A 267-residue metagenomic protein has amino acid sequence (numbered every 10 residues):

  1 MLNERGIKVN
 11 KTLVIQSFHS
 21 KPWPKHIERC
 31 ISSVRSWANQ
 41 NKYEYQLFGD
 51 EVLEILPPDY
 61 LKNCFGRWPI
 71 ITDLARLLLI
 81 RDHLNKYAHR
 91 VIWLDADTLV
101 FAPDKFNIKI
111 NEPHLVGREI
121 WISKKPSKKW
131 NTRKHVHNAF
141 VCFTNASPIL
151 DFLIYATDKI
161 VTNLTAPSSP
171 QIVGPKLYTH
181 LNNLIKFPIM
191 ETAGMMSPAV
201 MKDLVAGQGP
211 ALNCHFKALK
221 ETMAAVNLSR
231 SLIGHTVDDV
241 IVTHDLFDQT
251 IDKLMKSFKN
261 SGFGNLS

Functional and structural regions predicted by a protein language model:
M1-W68, T72, Y87, T144-P148 (+4 more regions): N-terminal anchoring/stem segment of glycosyltransferases
K8, I92-L94, K134-H135: A short, structural micro-pattern
V14, E44-F48, V91-D95, L115-G117 (+1 more regions): A structural signal for short, well-ordered beta-strand segments and their strand-loop junctions that often border
S17-H19, K25-H26, V100-A206: Glycogenin-like
P69-S123: GT-A fold catalytic core of metal-dependent nucleotide-sugar glycosyltransferases, centered on the diacidic
